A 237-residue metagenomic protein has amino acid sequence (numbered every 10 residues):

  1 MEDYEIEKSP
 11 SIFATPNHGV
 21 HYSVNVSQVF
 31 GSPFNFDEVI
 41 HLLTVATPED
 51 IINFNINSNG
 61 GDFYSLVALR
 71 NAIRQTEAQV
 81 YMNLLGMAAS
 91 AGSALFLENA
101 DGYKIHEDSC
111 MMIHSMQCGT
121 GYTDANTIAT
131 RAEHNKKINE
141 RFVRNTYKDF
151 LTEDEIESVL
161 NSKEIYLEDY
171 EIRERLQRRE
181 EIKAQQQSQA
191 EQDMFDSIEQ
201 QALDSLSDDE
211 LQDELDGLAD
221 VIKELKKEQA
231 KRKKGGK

Functional and structural regions predicted by a protein language model:
M1-A94, E98-K237: N-terminal organellar transit peptides
